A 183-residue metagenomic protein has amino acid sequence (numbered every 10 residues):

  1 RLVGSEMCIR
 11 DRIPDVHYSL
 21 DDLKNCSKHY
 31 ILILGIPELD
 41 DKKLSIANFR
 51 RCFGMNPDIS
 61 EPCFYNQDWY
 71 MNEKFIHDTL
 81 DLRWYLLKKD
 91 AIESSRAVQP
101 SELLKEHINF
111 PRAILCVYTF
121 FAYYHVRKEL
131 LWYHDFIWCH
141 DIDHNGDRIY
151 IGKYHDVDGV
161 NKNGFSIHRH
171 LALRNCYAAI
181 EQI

Functional and structural regions predicted by a protein language model:
S5-E6, R10-N109, L115-I183: A binding-site-centric feature that preferentially detects glycan-recognition modules on secreted/surface proteins
